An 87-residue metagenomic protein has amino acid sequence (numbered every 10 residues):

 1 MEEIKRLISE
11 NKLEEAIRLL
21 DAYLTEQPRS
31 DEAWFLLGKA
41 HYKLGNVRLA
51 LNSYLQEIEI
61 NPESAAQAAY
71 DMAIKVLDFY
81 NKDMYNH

Functional and structural regions predicted by a protein language model:
P28, N61-P62: Short coil turns that delineate tetratricopeptide repeat
D31-E32, S64-A65: Helix-start (N-cap) detector for alpha-helical repeat units in TPR-like alpha-solenoids, especially tetratricopeptide
